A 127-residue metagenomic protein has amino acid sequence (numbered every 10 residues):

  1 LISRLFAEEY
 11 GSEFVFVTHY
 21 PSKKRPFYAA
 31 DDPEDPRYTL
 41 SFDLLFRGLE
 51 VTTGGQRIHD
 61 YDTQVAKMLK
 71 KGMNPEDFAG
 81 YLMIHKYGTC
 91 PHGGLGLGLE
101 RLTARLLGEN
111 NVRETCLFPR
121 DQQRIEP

Functional and structural regions predicted by a protein language model:
L1-P127: A translation/RNA-centric and nucleic-acid-associated enzymatic feature enriched in Class II aminoacyl-tRNA synthetases
